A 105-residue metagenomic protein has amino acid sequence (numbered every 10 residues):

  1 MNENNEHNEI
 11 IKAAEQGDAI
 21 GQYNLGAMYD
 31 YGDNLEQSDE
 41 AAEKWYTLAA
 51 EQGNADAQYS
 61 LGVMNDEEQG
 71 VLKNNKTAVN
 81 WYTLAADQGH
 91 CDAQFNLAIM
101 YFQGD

Functional and structural regions predicted by a protein language model:
M1-Q16: TPR-adjacent "capping" and linker segments in tetratricopeptide-repeat scaffold/adaptor proteins
E15-D18, Y31-D33, S38, E51-N54 (+4 more regions): Short helix-capping/linker turns of helical repeat alpha-solenoids
N24-Y31, S60-E67, N96-D105: Hydrophobic face of amphipathic alpha-helices that form TPR/SEL1-like repeat modules and related alpha-solenoid
